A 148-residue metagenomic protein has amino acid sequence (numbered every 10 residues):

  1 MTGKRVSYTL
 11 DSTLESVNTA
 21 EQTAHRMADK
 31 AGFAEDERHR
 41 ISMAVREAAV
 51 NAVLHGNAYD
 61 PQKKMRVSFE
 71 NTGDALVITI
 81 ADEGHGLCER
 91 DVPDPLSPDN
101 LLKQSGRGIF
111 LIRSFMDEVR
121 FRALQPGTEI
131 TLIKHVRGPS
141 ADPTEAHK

Functional and structural regions predicted by a protein language model:
M1-S7, A52-K148: Conserved beta-strand-loop-beta-strand hairpin that lines the nucleotide-binding pocket of ATP/GTP-utilizing enzymes
S7-T19: STAS-typified acidic loop motif
S12, M43, A123: Conserved strand-loop elements at the edges of beta-sheets that form or border functional pockets
E15, D36-H39, K63: Conserved catalytic/ATP-binding subdomain
T19, R40-M43, A75, S114: Alpha-helical macromolecular-interaction surfaces
Q22-R46, L101-Q104: Conserved short strand/loop->alpha-helix "switch" segment adjacent to the catalytic nucleotide/phosphoryl-transfer site
E47, N51: Conserved polar catalytic motif of the HATPase_c/GHKL fold
